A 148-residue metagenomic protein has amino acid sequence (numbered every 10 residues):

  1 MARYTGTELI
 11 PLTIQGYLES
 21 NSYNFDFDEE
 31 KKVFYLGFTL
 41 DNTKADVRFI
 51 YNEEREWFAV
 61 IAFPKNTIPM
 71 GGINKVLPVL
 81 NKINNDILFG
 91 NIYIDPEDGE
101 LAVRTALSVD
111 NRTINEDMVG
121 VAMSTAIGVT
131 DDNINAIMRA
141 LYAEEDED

Functional and structural regions predicted by a protein language model:
A2-E8, N66-P69: Short, surface-exposed ligand-recognition loops at beta-strand->loop->(often short) alpha-helix junctions that present
Y4-F25: Amphipathic alpha-helical segments
N21-K65: Ser/Thr-rich, low-complexity intrinsically disordered terminal regions
N42, N66, L107-N111: Beta-strand elements of well-folded, non-transmembrane domains
A62-E100: Short, internal acidic amphipathic alpha-helical interface segments that mediate docking to partner proteins
N84, I127-M138: Short amphipathic alpha-helical signal-transduction/dimerization elements
F89, I94-S124, N135: Well-ordered alpha/beta subsegment
M138-D148: Short, highly charged C-terminal tails/helix-capping segments
